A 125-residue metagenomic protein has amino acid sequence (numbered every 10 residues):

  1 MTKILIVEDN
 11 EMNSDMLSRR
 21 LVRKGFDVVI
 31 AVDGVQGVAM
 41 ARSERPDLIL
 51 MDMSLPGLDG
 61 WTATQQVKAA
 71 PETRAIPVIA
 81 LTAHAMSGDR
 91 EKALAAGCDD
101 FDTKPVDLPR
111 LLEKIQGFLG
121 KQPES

Functional and structural regions predicted by a protein language model:
E8, V32: Conserved acidic carboxylate
D15-R23: Charged docking surfaces used in two-component/phosphorelay signaling
I30, L55-L58, S87: Residue-level signal for the "D+5" position in two-component response regulator receiver
E44-L50, L55: Active-site beta3 strand of CheY-like receiver
V106-I115: C-terminal output helix
